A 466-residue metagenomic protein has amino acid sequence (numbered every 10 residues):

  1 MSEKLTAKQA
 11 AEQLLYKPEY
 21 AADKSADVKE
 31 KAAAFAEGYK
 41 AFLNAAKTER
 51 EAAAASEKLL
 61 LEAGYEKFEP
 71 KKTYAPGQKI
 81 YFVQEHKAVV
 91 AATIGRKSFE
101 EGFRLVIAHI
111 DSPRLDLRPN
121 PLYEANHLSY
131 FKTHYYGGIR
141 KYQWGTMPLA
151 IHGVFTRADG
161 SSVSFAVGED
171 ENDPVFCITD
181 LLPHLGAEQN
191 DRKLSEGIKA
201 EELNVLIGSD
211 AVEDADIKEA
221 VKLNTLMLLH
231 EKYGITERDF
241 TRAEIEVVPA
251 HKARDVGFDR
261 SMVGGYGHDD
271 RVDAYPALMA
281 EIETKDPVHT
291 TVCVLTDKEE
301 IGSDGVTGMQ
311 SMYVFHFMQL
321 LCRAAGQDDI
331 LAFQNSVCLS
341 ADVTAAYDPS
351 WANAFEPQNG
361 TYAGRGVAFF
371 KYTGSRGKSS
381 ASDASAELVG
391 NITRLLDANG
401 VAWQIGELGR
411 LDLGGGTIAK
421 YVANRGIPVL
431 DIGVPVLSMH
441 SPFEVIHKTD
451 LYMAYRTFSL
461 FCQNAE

Functional and structural regions predicted by a protein language model:
M1-E466: N-terminal hydrophobic/helix-forming segments and targeting peptides
